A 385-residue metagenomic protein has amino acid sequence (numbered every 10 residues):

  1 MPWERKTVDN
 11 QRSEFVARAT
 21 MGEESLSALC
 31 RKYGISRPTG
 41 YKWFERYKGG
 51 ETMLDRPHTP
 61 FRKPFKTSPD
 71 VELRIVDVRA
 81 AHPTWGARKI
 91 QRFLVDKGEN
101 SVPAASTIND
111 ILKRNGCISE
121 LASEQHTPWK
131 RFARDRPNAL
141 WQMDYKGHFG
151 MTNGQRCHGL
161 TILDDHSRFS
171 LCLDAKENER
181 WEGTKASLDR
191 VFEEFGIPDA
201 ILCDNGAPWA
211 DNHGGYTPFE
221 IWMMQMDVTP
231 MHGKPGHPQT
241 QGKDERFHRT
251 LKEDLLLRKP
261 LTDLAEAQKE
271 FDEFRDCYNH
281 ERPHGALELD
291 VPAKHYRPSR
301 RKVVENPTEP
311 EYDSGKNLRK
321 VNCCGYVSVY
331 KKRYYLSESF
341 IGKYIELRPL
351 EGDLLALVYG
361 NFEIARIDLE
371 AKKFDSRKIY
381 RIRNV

Functional and structural regions predicted by a protein language model:
M1-E14, F61-P69: Short, Lys/Arg-enriched anionic-surface-contact patches
K6-E24, E72-A81: Short, amphipathic alpha-helical "recognition" segments used to contact nucleic acids or chromatin
F15, L29, G40, R74-I75 (+13 more regions): Mobile genetic element proteins and their domesticated derivatives, centered on retroelements and DNA transposons
E51-M143, H148, T217, V291-R300: Basic, flexible linker segments flanking DNA-binding modules in nucleic acid-interacting mobile-element proteins
P69, S106, D110-S170, E177 (+4 more regions): Mobile-element integrase/transposase regions, centering on the N-terminal DNA-binding/Zn-coordinating module
E193-H213, K234-G236, Q241, E288-P292: Acidic/histidine-rich, metal-coordinating catalytic segments
F219-E288, P292-V304, E346, E351: Charged alpha-helix within mobile-element recombinases
N279-V385: C-terminal, beta-rich DNA-binding module of retroviral/retroelements integrases
